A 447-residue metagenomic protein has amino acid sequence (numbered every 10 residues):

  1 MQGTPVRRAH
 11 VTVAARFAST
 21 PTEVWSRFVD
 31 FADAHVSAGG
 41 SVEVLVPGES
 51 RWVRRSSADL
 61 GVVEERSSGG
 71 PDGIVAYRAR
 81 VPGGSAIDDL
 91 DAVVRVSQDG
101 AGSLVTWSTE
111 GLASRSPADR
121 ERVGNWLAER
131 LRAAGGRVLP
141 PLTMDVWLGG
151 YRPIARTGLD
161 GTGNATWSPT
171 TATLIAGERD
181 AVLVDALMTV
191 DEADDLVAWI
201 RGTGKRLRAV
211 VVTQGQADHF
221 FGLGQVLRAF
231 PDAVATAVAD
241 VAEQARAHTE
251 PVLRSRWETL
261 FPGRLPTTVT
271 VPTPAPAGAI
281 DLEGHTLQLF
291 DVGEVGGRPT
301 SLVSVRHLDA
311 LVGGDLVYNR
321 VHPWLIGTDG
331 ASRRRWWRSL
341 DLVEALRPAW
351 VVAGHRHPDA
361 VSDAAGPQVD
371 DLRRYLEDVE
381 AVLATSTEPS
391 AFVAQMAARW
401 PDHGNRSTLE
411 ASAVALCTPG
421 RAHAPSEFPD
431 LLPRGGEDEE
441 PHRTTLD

Functional and structural regions predicted by a protein language model:
M1-P47: Hydrophobic ligand-binding cavity/cleft-lining segments
V36, E43-V44, S56-T106, E110-A113: Hydrophobic-ligand binding "helix-grip"
L104, S108-P140: A conserved amphipathic terminal alpha-helix motif
L139-R179, D191: Zn-dependent metallo-beta-lactamase
A181, M188, A279, T286 (+2 more regions): Metallo-beta-lactamase
D191-A237: Active-site metal-binding motif and surrounding structural segment of the metallo-beta-lactamase
A242-P299, R306-H307, R338-L340, E344: Metallo-beta-lactamase
Q244, S255, A345-A349, P358-D447: Accessory terminal helices/loops
